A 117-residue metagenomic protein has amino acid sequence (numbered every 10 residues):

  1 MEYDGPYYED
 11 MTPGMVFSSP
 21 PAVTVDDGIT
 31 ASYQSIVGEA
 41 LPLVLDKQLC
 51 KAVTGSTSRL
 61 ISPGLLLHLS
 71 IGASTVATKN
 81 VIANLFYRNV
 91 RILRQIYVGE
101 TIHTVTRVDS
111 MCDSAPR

Functional and structural regions predicted by a protein language model:
M1-Y87: Hot-dog-fold acyl-thioester-processing enzymes
F86-R117: Hydrophobic beta-sheet segments that form the core/acyl-binding groove of ACP/CoA-dependent acyl-chain-processing
